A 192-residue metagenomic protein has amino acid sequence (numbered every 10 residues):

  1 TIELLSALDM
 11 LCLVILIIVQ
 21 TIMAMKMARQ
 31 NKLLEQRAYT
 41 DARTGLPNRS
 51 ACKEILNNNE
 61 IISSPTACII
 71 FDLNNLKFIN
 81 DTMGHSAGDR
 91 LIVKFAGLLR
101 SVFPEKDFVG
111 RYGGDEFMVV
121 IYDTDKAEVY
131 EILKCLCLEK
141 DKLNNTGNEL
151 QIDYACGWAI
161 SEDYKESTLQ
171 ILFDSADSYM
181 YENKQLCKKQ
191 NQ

Functional and structural regions predicted by a protein language model:
T1-S6: Membrane-interface helix-start motif
M10-E35: Juxtamembrane or sensor-core-proximal signal-transducing alpha helices that couple sensory domains to cytosolic
K32-E54, F71-H85, V93: Conserved nucleotide-binding and Mg2+-coordinating catalytic segments in signaling enzymes
D81, H85, Y130-C137, D141-G147 (+1 more regions): Catalytic-core segments of nucleotide cyclases and related cyclic-nucleotide turnover enzymes
A87-K106: Active-site-proximal alpha-helical element of nucleotidyl cyclase-like catalytic domains and analogous helices
L91, M118-L136: Short helix/loop segment flanking the catalytic signature motif in cyclic-nucleotide metabolism enzymes
F108-R111: A short pre-motif secondary-structure segment
L150-A155: PAS and PAS-like sensory/regulatory domains
